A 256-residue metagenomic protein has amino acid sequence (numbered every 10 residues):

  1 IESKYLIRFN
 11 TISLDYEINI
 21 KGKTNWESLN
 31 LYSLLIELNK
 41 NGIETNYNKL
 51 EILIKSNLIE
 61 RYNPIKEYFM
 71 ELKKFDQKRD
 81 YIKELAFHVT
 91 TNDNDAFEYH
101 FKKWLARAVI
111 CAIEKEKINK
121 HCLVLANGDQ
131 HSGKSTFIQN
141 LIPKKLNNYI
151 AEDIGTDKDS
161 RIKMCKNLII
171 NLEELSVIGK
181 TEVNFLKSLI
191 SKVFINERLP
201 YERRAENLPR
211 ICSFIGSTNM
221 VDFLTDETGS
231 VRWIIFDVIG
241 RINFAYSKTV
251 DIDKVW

Functional and structural regions predicted by a protein language model:
I1-Y81, D95, Y99: N-terminal nucleic-acid engagement/recognition segments and initiation subdomains in replication, restriction
S56-K166: P-loop NTPase catalytic core of nucleic-acid-dependent motor ATPases
F137-N140, T181-L189, R232-I235, K254-V255: Alpha-helical scaffold elements adjacent to nucleotide-binding pockets in ATP/GTP-utilizing enzyme cores
S160-C165, L199-S217: AAA+/SF3 P-loop NTPase mechanochemical coupling elements
L168-S191, L224-S230: Conserved AAA+/SF3 P-loop NTPase catalytic/coupling segment centered on the Walker-B
I170-E173, R198, I211-T218, I235-F236: Structural recognition of the conserved hydrophobic beta-strand(s) that form the central parallel beta-sheet of P-loop
V183-E206: Conserved catalytic/switch belt of AAA+ P-loop NTPases
L224-F244: A short helix-turn-beta junction within AAA+ P-loop NTPase domains corresponding to the substrate/partner-engaging
